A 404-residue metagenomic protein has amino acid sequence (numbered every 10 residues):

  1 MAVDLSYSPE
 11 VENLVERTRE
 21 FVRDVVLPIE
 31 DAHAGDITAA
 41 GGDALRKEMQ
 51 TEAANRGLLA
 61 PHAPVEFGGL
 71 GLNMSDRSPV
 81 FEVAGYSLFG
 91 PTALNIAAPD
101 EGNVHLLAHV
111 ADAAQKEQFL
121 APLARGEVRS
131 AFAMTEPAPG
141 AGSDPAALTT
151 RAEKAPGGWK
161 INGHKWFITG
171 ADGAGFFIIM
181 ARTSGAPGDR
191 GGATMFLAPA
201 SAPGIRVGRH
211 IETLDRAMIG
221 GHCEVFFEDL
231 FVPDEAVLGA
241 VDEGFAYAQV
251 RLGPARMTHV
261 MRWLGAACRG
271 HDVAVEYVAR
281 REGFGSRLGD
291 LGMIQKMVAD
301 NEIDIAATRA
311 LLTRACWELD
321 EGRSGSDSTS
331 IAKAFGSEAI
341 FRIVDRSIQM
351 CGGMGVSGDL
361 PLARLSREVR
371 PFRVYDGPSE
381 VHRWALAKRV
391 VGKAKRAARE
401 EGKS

Functional and structural regions predicted by a protein language model:
M1-L88, A97, V110-Q115, P122-E127 (+4 more regions): Alpha-helical interface subdomain recognition
G57, V80-G85, A181, A198-A202 (+1 more regions): Short Ser/Thr-interspersed hydrophobic loop/turn segments at strand-loop and sheet-helix junctions that line or gate
L94-A114, G142-D144: N-terminal glycine-rich flavin-associated loop
G126-E136: A short, Trp-centered hydrophobic/proline-enriched beta-strand micro-motif
P139-D144, L148, W159: Hydrophobic, small-residue-rich alpha-helical packing segments that form membrane-like cores
A147, S201-F231: Flexible, small-/acidic-enriched active-site or ligand-binding loops
N162-G208: A short core secondary-structure module
D229-A246: Long, acidic (Asp/Glu-rich), low-complexity accessory segments flanking structured domains
